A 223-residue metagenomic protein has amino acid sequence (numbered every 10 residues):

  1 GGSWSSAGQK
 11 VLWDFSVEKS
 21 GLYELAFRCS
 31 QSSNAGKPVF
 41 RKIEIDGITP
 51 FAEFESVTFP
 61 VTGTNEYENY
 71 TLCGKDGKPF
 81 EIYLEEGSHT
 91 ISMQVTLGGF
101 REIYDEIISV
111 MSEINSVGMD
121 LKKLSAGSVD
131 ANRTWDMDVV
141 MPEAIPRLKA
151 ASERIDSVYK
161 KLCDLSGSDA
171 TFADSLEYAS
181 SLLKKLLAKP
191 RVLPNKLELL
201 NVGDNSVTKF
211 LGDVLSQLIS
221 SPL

Functional and structural regions predicted by a protein language model:
G1-P222: Extracytoplasmic
